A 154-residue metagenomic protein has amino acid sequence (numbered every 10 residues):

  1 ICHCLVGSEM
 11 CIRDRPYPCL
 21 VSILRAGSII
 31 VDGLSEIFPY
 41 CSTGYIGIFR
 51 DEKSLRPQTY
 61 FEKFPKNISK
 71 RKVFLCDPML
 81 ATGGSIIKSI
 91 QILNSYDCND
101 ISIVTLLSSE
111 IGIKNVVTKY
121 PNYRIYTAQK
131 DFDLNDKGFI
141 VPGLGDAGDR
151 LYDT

Functional and structural regions predicted by a protein language model:
I1-G7, C11-I12: Single conserved hydrophobic/aromatic residue that forms the stacking wall/gate of nucleotide- or nucleobase-binding
R13-D14, F64-I68, V117-T118: Solvent-exposed alpha-helices and their adjacent loops that cap or buttress functional pockets in soluble metabolic
R15-I23, S102-V104: Short glycine-rich phosphate-binding loop at a beta-alpha junction
Y17, Y40-S42, K70, C98-D100 (+1 more regions): A generic structural signal for alpha->beta connector loops
S22, Y45-G47, T105, T127: Structural signal for conserved beta-strand scaffold positions within catalytic alpha/beta enzyme cores
S28-V73: Short, glycine/charge-rich flexible loops or terminal/linker lids adjacent to PRPP-binding catalytic cores
E36, Q91-T154: PRPP-dependent phosphoribosyltransferase catalytic core
C76, A81-S85: Ser/Thr-glycine-rich phosphate-binding loops at phosphate-binding pockets of nucleotides, nucleotide cofactors
